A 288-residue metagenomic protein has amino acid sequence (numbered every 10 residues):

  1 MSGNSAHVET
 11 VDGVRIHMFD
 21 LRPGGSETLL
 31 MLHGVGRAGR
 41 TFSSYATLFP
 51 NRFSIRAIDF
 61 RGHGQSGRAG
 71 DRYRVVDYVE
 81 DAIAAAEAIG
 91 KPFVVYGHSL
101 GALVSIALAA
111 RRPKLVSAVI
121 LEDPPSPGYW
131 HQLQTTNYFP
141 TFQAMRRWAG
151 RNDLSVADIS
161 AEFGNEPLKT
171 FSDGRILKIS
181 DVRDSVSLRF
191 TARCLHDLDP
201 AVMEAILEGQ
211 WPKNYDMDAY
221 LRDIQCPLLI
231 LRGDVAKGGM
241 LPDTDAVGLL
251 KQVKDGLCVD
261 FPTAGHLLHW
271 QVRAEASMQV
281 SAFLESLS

Functional and structural regions predicted by a protein language model:
M1-L29, P50-F53, G90, S117 (+4 more regions): Alpha/beta-hydrolase fold catalytic core
V11-V14, T47, F60-Y96, L100 (+2 more regions): Active-site loop/oxyanion-hole signature of alpha/beta-hydrolase fold enzymes
V14-G67: Conserved HGGG/HGGXW glycine-rich cap/lid loop of the alpha/beta-hydrolase fold
P92-Q134: Conserved hydrolase catalytic core segment
V119-S155: Flexible "cap/lid" loop of the alpha/beta hydrolase fold
W130-T136, R151-R222: Conserved alpha/beta-hydrolase catalytic His-Asp/Glu region
D223-A264: Conserved loop-alpha-helix segment in the C-terminal half of the alpha/beta-hydrolase fold that carries the catalytic
A264-R273: Catalytic histidine-centered segment of alpha/beta-hydrolase-like enzymes
